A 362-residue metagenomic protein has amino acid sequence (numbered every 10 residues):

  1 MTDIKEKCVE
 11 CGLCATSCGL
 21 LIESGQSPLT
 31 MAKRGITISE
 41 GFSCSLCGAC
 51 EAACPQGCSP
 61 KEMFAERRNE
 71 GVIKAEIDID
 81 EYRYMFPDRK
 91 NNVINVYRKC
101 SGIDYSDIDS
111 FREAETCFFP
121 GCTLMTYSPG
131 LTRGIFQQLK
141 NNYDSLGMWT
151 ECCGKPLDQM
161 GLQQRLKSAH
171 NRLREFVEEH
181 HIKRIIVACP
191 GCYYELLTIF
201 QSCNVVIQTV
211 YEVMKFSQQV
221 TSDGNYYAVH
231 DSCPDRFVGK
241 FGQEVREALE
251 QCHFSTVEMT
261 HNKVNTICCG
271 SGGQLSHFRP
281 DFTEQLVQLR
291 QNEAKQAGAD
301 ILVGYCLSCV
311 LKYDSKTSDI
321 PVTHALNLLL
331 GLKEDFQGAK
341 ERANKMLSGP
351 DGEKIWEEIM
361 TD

Functional and structural regions predicted by a protein language model:
M1, T16-I36, P129, R165-K167 (+2 more regions): Short, charged low-complexity linear segments at domain edges
T2-K5, I22-A188, Y193-E195, I199-N204 (+1 more regions): Iron-sulfur-cluster electron-transfer modules
C8-C14, C18, C44-C50, C54 (+5 more regions): Short cysteine clusters
F111-T116, T221-Y227: A short, charged/proline- and glycine-enriched loop that marks the coil->beta-strand transition at the N-terminal
Q164-L173, D223-V238, S276-L286, A339-I359: A polyampholytic, Gly/Pro-enriched intrinsically disordered region
R174, F282-D300, Y305: A short, acidic, amphipathic alpha-helical segment used as a generic capping/interface helix at domain edges
C203-D223, H261-V264, S318-G352: Short, flexible loop segments at boundaries between secondary-structure elements
G224-R279: Redox- and metal-dependent alpha/beta enzyme cores, enriched for Fe-S-associated oxidoreductases and cofactor-handling
